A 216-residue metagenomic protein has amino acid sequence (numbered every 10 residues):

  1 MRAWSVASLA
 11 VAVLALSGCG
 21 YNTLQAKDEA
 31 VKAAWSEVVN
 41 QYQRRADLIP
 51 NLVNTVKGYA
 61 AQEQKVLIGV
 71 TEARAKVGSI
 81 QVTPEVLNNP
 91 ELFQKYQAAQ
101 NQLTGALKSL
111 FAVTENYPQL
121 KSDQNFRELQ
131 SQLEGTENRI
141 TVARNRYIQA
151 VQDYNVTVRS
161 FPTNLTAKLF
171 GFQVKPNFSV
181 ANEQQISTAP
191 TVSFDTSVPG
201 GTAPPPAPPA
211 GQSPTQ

Functional and structural regions predicted by a protein language model:
R2-Q216: A helix-centric hydrophobic-segment signal that preferentially recognizes long, alpha-helical stretches used
